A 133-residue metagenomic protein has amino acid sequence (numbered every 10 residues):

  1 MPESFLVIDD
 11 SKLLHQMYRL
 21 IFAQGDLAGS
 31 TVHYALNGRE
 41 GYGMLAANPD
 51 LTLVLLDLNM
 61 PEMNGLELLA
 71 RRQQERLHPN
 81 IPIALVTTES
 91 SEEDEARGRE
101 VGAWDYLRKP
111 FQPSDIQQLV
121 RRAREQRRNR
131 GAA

Functional and structural regions predicted by a protein language model:
K12-H33: Two-component/phosphorelay signaling modules centered on CheY-like receiver
Y34-G43, G65: Helix N-cap/capping motif at the beta->alpha junctions
G43, L66-P79: Short amphipathic alpha-helix used as the core "switch/output" element in two-component signaling
P49-L55: Active-site beta3 strand of CheY-like receiver
L56-D57, T87: Active-site residues of response regulator receiver
M60: Receiver (REC) domain active-site loop signature in two-component systems and cognate sites in sensor histidine kinases
F111-V120: C-terminal output helix
